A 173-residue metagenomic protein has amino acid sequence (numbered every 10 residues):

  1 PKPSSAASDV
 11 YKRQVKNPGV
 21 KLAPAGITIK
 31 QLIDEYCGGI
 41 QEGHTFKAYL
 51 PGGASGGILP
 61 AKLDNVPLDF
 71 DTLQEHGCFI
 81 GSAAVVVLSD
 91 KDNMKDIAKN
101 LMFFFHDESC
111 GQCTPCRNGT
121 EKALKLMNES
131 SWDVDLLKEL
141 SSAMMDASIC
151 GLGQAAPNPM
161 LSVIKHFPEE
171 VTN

Functional and structural regions predicted by a protein language model:
P1-Y11: Single conserved hydrophobic/aromatic residue that forms the stacking wall/gate of nucleotide- or nucleobase-binding
K12-Q14, Y36, Y49-A54, L88-K91: Fold-independent oxyanion-binding glycine-rich loops and adjacent beta-strand/coil segments at enzyme active sites
K16-T28: Short, contiguous acidic and Ser/Thr-rich linear segments
G26-Q41: Short amphipathic, charge-patterned alpha-helical segments
I29-L32, T45, S109, A123: Extended, hydrophobic alpha-helical segments in both membrane/secreted and soluble proteins
G39-H44, S130-D133: Secondary-structure transition/capping motifs at alpha-helix termini and the adjoining loop/turn into the next element
Q41-L73: Terminal amphipathic helices with adjacent charged low-complexity linkers/tails
L68-N173: Ferredoxin-type iron-sulfur electron-transfer modules in oxidoreductases and energy-metabolism complexes
